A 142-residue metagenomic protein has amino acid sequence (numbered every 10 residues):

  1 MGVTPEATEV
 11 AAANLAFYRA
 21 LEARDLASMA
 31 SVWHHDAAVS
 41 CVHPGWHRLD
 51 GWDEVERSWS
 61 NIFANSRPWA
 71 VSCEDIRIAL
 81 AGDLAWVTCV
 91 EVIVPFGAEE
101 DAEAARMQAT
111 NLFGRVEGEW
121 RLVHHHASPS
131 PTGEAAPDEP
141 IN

Functional and structural regions predicted by a protein language model:
M1-S28, V39-N142: A beta-strand edge to alpha-helix "cap/lid" segment located at domain peripheries
H34: Helix-to-beta-strand junctions that scaffold the AdoMet/dcAdoMet cofactor pocket in Class I SAM-dependent enzymes
